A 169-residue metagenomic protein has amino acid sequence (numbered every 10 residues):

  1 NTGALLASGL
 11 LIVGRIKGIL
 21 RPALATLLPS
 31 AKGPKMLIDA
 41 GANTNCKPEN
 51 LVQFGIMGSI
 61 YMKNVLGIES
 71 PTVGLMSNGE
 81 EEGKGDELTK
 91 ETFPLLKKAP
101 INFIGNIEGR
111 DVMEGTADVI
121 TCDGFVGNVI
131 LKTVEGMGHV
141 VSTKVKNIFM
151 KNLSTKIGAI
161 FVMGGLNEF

Functional and structural regions predicted by a protein language model:
N1-A4, G14, G41-T44, G79-E82: Acidic, glycine-rich active-site loops and adjacent beta-strand->loop/helix elements that engage anionic groups
N1-L11, L20-L24, K47-P48, F54 (+2 more regions): Short glycine/serine/threonine-rich phosphate/pyrophosphate-binding segments that cradle anionic phosphate groups
A7, A25, V52-S59, K90-K97 (+5 more regions): Predominant activation on well-ordered alpha-helical scaffold segments within soluble catalytic domains
A7, R21-A23, A31-K35, I68-V73 (+2 more regions): Short coil/turn connectors at secondary-structure junctions
G9-R21, L27-G33, L37, V119-I120 (+1 more regions): Glycine-rich phosphate/nucleotide-binding loop
I12-I16, L24-L28, A42, Y61-G67 (+1 more regions): A generic local secondary-structure boundary/capping motif
T44-G109, D118: Glycine-rich phosphate/diphosphate-binding loop of Rossmann-like nucleotide-binding domains
